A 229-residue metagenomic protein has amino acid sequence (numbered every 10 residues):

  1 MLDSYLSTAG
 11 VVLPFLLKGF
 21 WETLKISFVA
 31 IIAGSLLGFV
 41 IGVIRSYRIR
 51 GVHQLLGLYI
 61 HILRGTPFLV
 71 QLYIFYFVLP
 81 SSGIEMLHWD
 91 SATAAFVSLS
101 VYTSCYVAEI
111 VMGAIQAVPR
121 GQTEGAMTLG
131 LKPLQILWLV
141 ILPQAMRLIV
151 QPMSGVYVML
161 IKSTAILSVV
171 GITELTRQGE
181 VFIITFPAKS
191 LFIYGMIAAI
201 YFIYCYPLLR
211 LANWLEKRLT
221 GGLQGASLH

Functional and structural regions predicted by a protein language model:
M1-H229: Transmembrane alpha-helices and adjacent helix-loop boundaries
